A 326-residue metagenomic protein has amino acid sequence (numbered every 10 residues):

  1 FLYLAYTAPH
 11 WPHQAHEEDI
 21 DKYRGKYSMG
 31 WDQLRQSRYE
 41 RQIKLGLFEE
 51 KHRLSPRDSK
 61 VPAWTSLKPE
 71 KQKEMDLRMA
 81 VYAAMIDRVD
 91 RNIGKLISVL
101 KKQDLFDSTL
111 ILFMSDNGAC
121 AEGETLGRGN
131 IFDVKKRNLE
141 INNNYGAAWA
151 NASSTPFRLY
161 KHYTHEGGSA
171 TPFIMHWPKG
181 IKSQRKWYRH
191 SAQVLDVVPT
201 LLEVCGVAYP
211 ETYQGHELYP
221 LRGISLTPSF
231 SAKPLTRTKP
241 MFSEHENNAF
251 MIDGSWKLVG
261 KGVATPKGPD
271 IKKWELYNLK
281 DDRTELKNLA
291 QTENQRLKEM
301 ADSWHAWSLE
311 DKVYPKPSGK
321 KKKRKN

Functional and structural regions predicted by a protein language model:
F1-D58, M85, V89, V99-M114 (+4 more regions): Active-site regions of oxyanion-processing enzymes, predominantly non-cytosolic
F1-Y3, D107-L112, F173, K239-M241 (+2 more regions): Beta-sheet entry/capping signal
L2-P12, L54-P62, L112-A121, G127 (+4 more regions): Short, solvent-exposed turn/loop segments enriched in Gly/Ser/Thr/Pro and often Arg
H13-A15, S98-W177, N326: Histidine-centered active-site microenvironments of extracellular/periplasmic hydrolases and transferases
I20-R24, Y39-I43, A83-I86, D90 (+10 more regions): Non-transmembrane alpha-helical segments in soluble domains of secreted/periplasmic/extracellular proteins
V61-R78, H176-K182, K280-E285: Short glycine/proline-rich turn/loop motifs
K71-D87, T164: Short acidic-aromatic active-site loops that bind/stabilize oxyanions
L139-G168, G180-H190, V194-L279, E310-Y314 (+1 more regions): C-terminal cap/loop subdomain of S1 sulfatases and analogous C-terminal strand-loop tails that border
